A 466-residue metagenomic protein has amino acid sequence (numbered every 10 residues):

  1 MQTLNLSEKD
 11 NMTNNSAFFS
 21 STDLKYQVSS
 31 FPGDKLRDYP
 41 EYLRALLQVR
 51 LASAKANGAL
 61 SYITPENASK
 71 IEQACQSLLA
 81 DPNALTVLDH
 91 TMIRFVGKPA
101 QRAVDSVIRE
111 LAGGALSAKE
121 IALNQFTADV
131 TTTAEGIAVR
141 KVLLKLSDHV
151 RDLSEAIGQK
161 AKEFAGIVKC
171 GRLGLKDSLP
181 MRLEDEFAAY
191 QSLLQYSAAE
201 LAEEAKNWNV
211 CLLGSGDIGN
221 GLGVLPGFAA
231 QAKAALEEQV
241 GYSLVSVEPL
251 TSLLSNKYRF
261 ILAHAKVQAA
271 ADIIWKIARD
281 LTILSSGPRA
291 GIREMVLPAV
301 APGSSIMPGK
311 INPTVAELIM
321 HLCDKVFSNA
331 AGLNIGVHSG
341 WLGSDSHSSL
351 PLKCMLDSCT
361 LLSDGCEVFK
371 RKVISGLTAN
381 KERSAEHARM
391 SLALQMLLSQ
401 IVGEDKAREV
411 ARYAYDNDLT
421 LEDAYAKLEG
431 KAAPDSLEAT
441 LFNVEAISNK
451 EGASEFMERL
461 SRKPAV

Functional and structural regions predicted by a protein language model:
L4-L212, G219, L225-A235, G303 (+6 more regions): A helix-coil-helix interface module used to build multimeric assemblies and to scaffold catalytic/cofactor sites
G33-D38, L88-H90, V300-T314, S339-C354 (+2 more regions): Short beta-alpha connecting loops at secondary-structure transitions that line or flank enzyme active sites
T91, F95, A202-G216, S285 (+3 more regions): C-terminal helix-coil-helix/basic helical segment that borders enzyme active sites and/or dimer interfaces and provides
A161-E184, G291-P302, G340-S349, G376-L392: Glycine-rich cofactor-pocket loops
S197, L201, Q239, S243 (+1 more regions): Glycine-rich anion/phosphate-binding loop at the beta-strand->alpha-helix junction
L318-Q395: Long, amphipathic alpha-helical stalk/connector segments used for oligomerization, subunit docking, or mechanical
L398-A432: C-terminal structured "cap/appendage" subdomains that terminate the fold
